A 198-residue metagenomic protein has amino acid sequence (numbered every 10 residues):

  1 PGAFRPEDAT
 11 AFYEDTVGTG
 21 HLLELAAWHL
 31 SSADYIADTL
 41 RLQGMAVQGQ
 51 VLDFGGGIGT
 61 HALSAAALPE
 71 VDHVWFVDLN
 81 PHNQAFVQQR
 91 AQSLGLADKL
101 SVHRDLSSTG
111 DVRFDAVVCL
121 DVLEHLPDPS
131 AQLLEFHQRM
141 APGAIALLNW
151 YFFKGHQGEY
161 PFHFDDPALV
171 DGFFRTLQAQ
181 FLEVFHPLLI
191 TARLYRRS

Functional and structural regions predicted by a protein language model:
P1-V112, L133, N149-W150, Q157 (+1 more regions): Conserved N-terminal segment of class I S-adenosyl-L-methionine
V118: A conserved beta-strand element that flanks and buttresses the S-adenosyl-L-methionine
V122: Hydrophobic adenine-recognition pocket in adenosine-nucleotide-binding enzymes
H125, P129: Di-metal (Zn2+ and/or Mg2+/Mn2+) metal-binding site signature of metallo-dependent hydrolases with the MBL/beta-CASP
A131-P142: A short glycine-rich, Lys/Arg-flanked "PGG" loop and its adjoining helix->strand segment in the class I
G143-Y151: Conserved beta-strand signature within the Rossmann-like core of class I S-adenosyl-L-methionine
